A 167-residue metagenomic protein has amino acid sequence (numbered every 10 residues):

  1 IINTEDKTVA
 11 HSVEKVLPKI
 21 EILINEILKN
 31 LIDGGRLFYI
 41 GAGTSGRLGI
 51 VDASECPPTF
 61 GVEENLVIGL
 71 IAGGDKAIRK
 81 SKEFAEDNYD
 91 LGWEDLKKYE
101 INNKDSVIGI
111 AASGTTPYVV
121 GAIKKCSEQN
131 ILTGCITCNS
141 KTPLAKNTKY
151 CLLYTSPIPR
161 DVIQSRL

Functional and structural regions predicted by a protein language model:
I1-S12, V16: Cofactor-/ligand-binding subdomain signature composed of acidic, glycine-rich, tryptophan-containing flexible loops
V13, P57, G61-V107: Glycine-rich oxoanion-binding loops at beta->alpha junctions
K15-K29: A short, well-structured juxtamembrane/interface segment
L28, I32-I71: Active-site cofactor/substrate anionic-group-binding motifs, chiefly glycine- and Lys/Arg-rich phosphate-binding loops
G35-T44, N103-T115: A short, small-residue-rich loop immediately preceding and capping a beta-strand
S45-V51, S113-A122: Short glycine/serine/threonine-rich phosphate/pyrophosphate-binding segments that cradle anionic phosphate groups
I136-T148: Short, glycine/polar-rich helix-capping loops at beta-to-alpha or helix-loop-helix junctions that flank or form
Y154-L167: Single conserved hydrophobic/aromatic residue that forms the stacking wall/gate of nucleotide- or nucleobase-binding
